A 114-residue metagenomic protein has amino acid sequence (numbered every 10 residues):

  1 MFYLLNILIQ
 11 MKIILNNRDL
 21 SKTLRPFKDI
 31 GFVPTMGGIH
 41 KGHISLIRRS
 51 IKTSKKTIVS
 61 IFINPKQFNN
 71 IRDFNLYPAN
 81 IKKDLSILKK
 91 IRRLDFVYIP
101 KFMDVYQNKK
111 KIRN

Functional and structural regions predicted by a protein language model:
F2-N114: Nucleotidyltransferase catalytic core that binds NTPs
